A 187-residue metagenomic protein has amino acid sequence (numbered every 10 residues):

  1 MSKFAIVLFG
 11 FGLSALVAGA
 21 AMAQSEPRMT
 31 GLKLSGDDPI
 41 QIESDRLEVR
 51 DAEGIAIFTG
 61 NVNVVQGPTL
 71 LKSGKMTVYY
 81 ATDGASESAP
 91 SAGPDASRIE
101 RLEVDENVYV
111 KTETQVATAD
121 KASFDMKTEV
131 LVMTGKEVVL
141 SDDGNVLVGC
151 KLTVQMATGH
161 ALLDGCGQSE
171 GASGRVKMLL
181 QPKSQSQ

Functional and structural regions predicted by a protein language model:
M1-Q187: Mature-chain termini and adjacent capping regions
